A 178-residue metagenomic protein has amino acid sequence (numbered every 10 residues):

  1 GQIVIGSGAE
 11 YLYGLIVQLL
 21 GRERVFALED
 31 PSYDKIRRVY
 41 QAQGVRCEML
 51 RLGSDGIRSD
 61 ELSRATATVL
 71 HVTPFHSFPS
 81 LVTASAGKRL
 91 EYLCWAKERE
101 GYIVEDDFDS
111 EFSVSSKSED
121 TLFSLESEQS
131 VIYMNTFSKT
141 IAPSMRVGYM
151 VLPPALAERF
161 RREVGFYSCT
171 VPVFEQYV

Functional and structural regions predicted by a protein language model:
G1-R99, E111-F112, K117-Q129: Conserved core of the PLP fold type I
D106-D107: Walker B catalytic acidic pair
V131-V178: PLP-dependent aminotransferase class I/II
